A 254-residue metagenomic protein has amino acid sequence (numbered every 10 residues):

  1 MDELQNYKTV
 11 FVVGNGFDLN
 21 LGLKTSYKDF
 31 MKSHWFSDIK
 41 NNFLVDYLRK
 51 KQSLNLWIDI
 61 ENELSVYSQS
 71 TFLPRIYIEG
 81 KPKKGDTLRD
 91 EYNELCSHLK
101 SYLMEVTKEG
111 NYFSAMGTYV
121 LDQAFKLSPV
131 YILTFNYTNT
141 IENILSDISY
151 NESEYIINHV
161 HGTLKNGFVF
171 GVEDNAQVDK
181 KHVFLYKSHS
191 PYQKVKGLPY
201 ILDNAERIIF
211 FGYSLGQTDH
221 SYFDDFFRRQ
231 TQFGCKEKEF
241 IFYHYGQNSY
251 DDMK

Functional and structural regions predicted by a protein language model:
D2-R207, Y213-K254: Conserved catalytic-core helix/loop/strand module for nucleotide-ribose chemistry
